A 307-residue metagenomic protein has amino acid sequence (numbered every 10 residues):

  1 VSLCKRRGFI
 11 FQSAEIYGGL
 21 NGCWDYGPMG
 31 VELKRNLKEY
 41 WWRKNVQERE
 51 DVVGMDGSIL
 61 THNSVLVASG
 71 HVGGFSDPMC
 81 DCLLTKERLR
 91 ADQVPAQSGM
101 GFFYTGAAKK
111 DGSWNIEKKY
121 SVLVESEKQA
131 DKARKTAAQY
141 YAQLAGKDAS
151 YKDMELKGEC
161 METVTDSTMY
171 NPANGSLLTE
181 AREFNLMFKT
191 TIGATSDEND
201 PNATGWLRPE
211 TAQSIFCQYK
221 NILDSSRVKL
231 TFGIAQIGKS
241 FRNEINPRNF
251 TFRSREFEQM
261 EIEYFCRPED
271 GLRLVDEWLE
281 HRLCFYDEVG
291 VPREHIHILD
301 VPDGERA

Functional and structural regions predicted by a protein language model:
V1-A307: TRNA-recognition modules of translation machinery and tRNA-sensing kinases, especially anticodon-binding
